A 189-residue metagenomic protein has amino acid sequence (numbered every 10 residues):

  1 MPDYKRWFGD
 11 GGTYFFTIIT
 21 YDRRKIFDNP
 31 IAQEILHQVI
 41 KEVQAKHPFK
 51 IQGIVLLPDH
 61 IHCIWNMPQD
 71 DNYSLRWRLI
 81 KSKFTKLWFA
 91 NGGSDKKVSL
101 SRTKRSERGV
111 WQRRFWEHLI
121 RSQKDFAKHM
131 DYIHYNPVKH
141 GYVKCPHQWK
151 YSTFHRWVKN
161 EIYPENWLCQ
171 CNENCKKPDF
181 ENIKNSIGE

Functional and structural regions predicted by a protein language model:
M1-E189: Short catalytic/metal-binding and nucleic-acid-binding patches
